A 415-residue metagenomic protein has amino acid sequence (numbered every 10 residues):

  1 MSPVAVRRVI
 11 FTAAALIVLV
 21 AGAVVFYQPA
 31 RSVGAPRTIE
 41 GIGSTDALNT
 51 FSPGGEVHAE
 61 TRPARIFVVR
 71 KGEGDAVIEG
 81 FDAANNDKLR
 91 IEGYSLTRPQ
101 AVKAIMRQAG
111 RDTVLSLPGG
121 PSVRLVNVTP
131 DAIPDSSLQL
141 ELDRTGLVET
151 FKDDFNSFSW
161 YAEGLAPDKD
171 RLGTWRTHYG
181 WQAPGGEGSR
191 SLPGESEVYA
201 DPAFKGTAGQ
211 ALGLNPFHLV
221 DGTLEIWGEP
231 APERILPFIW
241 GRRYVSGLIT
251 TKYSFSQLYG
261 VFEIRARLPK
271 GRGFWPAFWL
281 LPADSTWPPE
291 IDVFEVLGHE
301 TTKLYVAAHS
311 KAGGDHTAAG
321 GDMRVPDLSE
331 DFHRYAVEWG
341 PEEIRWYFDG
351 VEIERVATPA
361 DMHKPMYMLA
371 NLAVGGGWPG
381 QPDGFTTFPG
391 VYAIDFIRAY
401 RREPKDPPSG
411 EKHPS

Functional and structural regions predicted by a protein language model:
S2-A15: N-terminal Sec-pathway targeting helices
P3-A5, V20-G22, L142-S415: GH16 jelly-roll
A23-G34: Hydrophobic single-pass membrane-insertion segments
A35, G43-R62, D135-E149, E403-S415: Low-complexity, Pro/Thr/Ser/Gly/Ala-rich linker/spacer regions in secreted, extracellular modular proteins
A35-T38, A104-R144: Low-complexity acidic/polar repeat-biased segments
P36-L96: Acidic, glycine-rich calcium-binding repeat modules characteristic of RTX/beta-roll and related beta-solenoid repeat
H58-E60, T97, K103-Q108, L214-L219: Short, exposed beta-strand/loop patches in secreted or surface proteins that constitute
K71-E73, F81-R98, G120-P121, V128-D131 (+5 more regions): Acidic glycine-/aspartate-rich tracts in secreted/extracellular proteins
